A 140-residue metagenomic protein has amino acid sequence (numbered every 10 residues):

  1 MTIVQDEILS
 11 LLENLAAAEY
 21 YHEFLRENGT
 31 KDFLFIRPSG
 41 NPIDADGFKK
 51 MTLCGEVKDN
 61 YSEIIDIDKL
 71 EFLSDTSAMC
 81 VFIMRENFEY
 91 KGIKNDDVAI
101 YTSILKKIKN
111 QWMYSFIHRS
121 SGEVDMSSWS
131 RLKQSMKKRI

Functional and structural regions predicted by a protein language model:
T2, D6, Y21-T76: A solvent-exposed, acidic/Ser-Thr-rich amphipathic alpha-helical stretch
E7-A18: Solvent-exposed, amphipathic alpha-helical segments
G29, M84-E86, H118: Short beta-strand segments enriched in hydrophobic/aromatic residues within well-folded beta-rich domains
T52, I64-E71, M84-E86, A99-K106: Hydrophobic/aromatic beta-strand elements that line small-molecule binding cavities or substrate pockets in beta-rich
K58, N87-D96: Short, cysteine-centered beta-strand-loop-beta hairpins and adjacent loop/turn segments enriched in charged/polar
L73-S74, Y90, I108: Structural motif
V98-R131: Short beta-strand edge/turn micro-motifs at domain boundaries
K133-I140: Compositionally biased, intrinsically disordered linkers/stalks adjacent to structured regions
